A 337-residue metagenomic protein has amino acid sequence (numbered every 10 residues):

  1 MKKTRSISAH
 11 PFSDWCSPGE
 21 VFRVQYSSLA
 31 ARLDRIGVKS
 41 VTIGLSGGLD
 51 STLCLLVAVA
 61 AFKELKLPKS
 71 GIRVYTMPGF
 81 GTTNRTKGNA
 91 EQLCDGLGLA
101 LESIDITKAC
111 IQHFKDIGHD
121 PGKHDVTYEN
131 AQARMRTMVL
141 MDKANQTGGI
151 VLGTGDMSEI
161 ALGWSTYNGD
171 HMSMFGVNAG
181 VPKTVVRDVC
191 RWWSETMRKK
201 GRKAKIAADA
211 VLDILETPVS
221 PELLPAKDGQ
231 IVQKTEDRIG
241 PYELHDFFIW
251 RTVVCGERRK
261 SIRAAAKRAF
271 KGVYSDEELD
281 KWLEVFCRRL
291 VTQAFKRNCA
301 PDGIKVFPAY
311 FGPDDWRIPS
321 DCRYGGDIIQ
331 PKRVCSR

Functional and structural regions predicted by a protein language model:
M1-G47, S51-R337: ATP/NTP-dependent adenylation/nucleotidyl-transfer catalytic domains that generate, transfer, or process NMP-activated
